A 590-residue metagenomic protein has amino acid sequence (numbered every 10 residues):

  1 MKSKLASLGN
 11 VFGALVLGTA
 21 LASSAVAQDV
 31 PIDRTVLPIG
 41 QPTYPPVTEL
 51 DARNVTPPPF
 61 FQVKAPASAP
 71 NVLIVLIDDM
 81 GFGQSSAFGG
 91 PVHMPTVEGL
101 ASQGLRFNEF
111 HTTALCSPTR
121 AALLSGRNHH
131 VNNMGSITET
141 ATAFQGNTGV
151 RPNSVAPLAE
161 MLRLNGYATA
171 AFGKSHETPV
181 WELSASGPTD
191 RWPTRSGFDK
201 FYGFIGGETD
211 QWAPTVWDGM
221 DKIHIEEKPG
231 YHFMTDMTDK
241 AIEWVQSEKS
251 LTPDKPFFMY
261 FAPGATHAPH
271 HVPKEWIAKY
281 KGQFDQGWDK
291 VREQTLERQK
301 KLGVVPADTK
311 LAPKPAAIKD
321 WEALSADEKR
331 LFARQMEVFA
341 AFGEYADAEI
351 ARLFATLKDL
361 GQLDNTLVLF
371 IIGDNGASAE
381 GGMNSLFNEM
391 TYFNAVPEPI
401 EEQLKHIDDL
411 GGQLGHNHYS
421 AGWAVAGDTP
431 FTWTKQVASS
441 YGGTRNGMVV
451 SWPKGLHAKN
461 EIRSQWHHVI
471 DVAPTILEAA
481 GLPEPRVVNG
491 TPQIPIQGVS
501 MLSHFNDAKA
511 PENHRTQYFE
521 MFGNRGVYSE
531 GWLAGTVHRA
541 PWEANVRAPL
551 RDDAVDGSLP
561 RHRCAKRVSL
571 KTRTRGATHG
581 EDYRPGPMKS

Functional and structural regions predicted by a protein language model:
M1-L8: N-terminal secretory signal peptides that target proteins for export/translocation
K2, V16-L21, A27-V546, P560-E581 (+1 more regions): Formylglycine-dependent sulfatase
N10-G13: Internal alpha-helical transmembrane segments of multi-pass membrane proteins, especially GPCRs
P95, R551-D553: Repetitive beta-architecture junctions, highlighting loop-to-beta-strand starts across blade-like repeats
V555-S558: NUDIX/MutT-family hydrolases
